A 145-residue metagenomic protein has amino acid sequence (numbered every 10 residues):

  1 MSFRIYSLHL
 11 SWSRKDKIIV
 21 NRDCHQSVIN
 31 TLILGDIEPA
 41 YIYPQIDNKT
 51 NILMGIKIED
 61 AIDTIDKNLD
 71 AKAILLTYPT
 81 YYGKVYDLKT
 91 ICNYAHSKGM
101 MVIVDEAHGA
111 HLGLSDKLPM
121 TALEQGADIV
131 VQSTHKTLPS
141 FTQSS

Functional and structural regions predicted by a protein language model:
M1-S145: Conserved PLP-enzyme active-site core in the AAT-like
